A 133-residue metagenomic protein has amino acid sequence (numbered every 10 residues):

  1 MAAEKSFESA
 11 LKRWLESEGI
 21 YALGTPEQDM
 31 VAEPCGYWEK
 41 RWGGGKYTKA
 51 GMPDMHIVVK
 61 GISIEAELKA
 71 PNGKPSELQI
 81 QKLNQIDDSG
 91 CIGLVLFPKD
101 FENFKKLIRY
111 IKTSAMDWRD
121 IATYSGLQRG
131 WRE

Functional and structural regions predicted by a protein language model:
M1-E133: Catalytic phosphate/metal-binding cores of nucleic-acid and nucleotide-processing enzymes, i.e., regions that mediate
